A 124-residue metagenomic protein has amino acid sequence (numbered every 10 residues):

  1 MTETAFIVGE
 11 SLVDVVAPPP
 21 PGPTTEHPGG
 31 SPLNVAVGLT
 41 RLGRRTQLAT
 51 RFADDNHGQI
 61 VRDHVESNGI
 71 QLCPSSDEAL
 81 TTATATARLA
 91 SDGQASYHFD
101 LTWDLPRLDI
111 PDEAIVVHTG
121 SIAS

Functional and structural regions predicted by a protein language model:
M1-Q71, A85: Glycine-rich phosphate/adenosyl-contacting loop at the front of the ribokinase-like
R45-S121: Conserved N-terminal subdomain of the carbohydrate kinase-like
